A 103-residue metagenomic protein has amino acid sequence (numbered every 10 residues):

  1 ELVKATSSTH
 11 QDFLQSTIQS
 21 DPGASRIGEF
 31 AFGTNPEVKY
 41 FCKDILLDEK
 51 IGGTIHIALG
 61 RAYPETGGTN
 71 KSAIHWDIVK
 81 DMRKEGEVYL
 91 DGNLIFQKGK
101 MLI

Functional and structural regions predicted by a protein language model:
E1-I103: Metal/cofactor-centered catalytic core regions of large enzymes
